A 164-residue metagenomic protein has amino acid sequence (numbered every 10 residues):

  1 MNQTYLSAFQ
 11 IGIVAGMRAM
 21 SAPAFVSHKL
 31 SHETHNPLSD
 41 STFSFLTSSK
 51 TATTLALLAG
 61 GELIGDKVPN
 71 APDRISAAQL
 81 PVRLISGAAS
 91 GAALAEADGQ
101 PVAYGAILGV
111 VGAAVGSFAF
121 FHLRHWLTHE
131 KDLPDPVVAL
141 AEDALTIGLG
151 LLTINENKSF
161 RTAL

Functional and structural regions predicted by a protein language model:
M1-L164: Short amphipathic, positively biased membrane-proximal segments that drive organelle/inner-membrane targeting
